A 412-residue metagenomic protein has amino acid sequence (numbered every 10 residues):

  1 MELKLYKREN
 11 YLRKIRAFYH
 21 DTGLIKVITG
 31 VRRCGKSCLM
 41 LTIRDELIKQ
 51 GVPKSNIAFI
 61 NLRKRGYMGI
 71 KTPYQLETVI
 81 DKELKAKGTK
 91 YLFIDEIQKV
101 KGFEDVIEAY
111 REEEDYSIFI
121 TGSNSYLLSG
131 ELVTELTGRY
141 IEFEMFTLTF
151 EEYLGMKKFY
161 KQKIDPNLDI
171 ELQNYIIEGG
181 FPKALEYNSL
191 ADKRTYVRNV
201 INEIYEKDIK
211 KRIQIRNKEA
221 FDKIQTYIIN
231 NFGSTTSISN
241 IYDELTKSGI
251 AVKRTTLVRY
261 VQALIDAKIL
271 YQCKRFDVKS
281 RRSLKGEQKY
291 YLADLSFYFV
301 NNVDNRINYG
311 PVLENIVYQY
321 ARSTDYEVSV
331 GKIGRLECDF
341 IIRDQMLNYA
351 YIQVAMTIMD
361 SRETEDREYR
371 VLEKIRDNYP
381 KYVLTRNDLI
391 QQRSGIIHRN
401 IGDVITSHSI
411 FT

Functional and structural regions predicted by a protein language model:
M1-F18: N-terminal pre-Walker A segment at the start of P-loop NTPase domains
E2-L5, T22-G23, T29, C38 (+3 more regions): A cross-kingdom feature that marks ATP-driven nucleic-acid transaction machinery
L5, E151-V312, I316-Q319, E327: Interdomain hinge/linker elements that couple catalytic modules in large macromolecular machines
G35: Conserved glycine(s) of the Walker
A58-K87: Short glycine-rich substrate-engagement loop in P-loop NTPases that contacts/grips substrate
K85-F103: Conserved P-loop NTPase "ATPase switch" module shared by AAA+ and STAND
S117-S123: Structural recognition of the conserved hydrophobic beta-strand(s) that form the central parallel beta-sheet of P-loop
Y126-E142, K157-K158: Short regulatory helix/loop adjacent to the ATP-binding pocket of P-loop NTPases
